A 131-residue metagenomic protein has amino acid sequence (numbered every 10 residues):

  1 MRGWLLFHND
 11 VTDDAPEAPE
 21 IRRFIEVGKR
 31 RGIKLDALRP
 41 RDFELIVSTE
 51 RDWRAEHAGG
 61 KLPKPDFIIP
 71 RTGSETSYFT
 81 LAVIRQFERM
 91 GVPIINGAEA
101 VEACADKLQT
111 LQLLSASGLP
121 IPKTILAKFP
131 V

Functional and structural regions predicted by a protein language model:
M1-W4: Extreme N-terminal starter segment of soluble prokaryotic enzymes
L6-H8: Short hydrophobic segments within beta-strands
D10-K123: Conserved N-proximal alpha/beta basic substrate-recognition cap immediately N-terminal to, or forming the N-lobe
T124-F129: Short acidic-hydrophobic, aromatic-tinged amphipathic segments that line or gate anion-handling sites
